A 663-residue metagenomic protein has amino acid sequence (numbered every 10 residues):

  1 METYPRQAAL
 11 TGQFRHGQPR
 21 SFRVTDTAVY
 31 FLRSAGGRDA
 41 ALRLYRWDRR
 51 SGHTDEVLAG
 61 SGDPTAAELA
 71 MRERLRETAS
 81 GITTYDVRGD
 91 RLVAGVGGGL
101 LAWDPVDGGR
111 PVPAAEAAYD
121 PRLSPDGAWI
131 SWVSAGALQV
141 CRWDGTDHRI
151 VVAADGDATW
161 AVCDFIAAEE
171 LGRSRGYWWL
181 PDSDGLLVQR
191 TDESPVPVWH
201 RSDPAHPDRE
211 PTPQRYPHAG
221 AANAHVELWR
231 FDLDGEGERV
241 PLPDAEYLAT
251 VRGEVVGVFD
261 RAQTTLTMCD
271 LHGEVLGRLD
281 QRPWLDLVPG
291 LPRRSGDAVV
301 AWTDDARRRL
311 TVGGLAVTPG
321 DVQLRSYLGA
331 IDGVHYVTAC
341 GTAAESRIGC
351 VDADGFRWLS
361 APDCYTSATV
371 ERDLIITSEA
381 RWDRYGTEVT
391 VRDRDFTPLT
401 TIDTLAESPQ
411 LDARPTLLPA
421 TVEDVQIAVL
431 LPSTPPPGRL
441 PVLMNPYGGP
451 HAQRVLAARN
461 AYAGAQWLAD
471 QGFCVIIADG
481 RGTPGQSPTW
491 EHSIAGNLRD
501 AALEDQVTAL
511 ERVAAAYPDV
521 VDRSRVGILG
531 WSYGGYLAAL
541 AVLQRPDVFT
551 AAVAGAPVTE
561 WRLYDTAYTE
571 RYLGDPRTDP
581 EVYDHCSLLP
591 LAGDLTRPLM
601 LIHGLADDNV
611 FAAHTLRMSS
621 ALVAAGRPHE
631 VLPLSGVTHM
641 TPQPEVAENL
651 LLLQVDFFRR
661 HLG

Functional and structural regions predicted by a protein language model:
M1-R357, D363-C364: Beta-propeller folds
S367-G663: Serine-hydrolase catalytic core recognition
